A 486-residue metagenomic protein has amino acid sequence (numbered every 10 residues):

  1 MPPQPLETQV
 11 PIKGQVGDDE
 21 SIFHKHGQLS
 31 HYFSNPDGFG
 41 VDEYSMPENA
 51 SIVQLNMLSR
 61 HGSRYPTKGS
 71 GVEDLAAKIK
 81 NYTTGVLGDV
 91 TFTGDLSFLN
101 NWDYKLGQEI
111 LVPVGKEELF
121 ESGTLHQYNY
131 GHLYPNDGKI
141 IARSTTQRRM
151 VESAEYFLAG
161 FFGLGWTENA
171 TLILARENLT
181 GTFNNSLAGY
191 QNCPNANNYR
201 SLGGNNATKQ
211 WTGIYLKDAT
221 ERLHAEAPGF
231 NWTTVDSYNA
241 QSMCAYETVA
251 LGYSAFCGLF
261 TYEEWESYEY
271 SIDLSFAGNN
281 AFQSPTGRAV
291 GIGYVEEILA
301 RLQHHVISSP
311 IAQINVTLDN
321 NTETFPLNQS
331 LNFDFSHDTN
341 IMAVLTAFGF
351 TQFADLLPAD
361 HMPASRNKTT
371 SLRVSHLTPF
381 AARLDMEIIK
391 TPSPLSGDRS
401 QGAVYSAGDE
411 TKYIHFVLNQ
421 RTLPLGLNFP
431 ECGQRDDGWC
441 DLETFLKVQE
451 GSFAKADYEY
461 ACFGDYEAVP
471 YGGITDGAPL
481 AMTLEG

Functional and structural regions predicted by a protein language model:
M1-K139, R148-N332, S336-G486: Signature for phosphate-centric chemistry
